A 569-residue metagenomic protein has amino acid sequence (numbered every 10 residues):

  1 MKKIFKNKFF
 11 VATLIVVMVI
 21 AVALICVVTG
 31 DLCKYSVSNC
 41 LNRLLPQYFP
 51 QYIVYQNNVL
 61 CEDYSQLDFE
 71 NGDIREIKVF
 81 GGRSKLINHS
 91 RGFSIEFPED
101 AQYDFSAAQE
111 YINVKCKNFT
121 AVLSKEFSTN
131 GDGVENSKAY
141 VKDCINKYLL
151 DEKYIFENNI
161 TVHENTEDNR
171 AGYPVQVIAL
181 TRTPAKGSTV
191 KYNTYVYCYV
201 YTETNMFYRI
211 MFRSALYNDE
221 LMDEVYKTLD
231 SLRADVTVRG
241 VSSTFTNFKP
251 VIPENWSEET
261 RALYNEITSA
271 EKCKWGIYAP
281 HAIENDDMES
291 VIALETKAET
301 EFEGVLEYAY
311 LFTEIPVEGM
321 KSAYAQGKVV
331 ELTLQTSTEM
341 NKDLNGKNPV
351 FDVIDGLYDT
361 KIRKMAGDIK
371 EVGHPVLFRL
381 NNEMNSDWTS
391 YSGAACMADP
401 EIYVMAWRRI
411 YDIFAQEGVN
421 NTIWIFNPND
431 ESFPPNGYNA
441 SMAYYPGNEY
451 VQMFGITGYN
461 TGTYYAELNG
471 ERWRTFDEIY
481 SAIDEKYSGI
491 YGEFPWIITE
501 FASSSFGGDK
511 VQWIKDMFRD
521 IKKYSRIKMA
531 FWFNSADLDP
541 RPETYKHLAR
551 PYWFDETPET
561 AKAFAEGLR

Functional and structural regions predicted by a protein language model:
K2-L14, A21-N113, R213-T244: N-terminal targeting sequences that direct proteins away from the cytosol to non-cytosolic compartments
G82-L86, W256-T360, S503: N-terminal substrate-binding region of glycoside hydrolase catalytic domains
H89-D143: Secretory pathway targeting signatures of secreted, lumenal, and periplasmic proteins
L149-C198: Signature of long, low-cysteine stretches enriched in small and polar/charged residues
S242-E284, P495-R569: Substrate-binding cleft of secreted/luminal carbohydrate-active enzymes
V317-T422: Substrate-binding cleft of extracellular glycoside hydrolase catalytic domains
E318-Q335, E449, M453-G508: Glycoside hydrolase catalytic-domain groove-lining segments
Y411-N439, Y491-F506, M529-S535: Aromatic-lined carbohydrate-recognition surfaces of secreted/lumenal glycan-active proteins
